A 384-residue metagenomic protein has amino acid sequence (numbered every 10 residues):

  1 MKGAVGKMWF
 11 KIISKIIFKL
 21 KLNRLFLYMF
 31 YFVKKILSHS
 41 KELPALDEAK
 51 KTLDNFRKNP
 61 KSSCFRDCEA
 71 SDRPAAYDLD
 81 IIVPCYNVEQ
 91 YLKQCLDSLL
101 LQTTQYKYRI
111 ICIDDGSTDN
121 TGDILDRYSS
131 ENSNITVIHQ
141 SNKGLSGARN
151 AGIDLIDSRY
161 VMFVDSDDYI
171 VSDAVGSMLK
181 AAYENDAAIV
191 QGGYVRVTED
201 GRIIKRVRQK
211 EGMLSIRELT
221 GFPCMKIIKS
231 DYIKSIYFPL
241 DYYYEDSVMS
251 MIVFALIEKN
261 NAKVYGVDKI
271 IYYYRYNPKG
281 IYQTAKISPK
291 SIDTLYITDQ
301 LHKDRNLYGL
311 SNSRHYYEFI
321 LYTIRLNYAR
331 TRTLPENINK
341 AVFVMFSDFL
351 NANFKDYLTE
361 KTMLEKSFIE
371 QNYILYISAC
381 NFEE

Functional and structural regions predicted by a protein language model:
K2-C64, S117, T333-E384: Membrane-interface aromatic/basic loop that binds lipid-linked glycans or pyrophosphate carriers, typified by
Y77-D80, S98, R109, V248: Cell-envelope/extracellular polymer assembly enzymes that use nucleotide-activated donors
V88-L101: Short, well-formed alpha-helical segments that are part of the catalytic scaffolds of diverse glycosyltransferases
S98, D114-D123, S141, D165: A conserved acidic beta->alpha catalytic loop
Q140-I156: Glycine-rich, basic loop-to-helix element that forms the pyrophosphate-binding segment of sugar-nucleotide handling
V161: Short aromatic/hydrophobic "clamp" motif used to bind/position activated sugar donors
D173-I204: Conserved donor NDP-sugar-binding/catalytic core segment of glycosyltransferases
G212-T294: Conserved nucleotide-sugar donor-binding catalytic segment
